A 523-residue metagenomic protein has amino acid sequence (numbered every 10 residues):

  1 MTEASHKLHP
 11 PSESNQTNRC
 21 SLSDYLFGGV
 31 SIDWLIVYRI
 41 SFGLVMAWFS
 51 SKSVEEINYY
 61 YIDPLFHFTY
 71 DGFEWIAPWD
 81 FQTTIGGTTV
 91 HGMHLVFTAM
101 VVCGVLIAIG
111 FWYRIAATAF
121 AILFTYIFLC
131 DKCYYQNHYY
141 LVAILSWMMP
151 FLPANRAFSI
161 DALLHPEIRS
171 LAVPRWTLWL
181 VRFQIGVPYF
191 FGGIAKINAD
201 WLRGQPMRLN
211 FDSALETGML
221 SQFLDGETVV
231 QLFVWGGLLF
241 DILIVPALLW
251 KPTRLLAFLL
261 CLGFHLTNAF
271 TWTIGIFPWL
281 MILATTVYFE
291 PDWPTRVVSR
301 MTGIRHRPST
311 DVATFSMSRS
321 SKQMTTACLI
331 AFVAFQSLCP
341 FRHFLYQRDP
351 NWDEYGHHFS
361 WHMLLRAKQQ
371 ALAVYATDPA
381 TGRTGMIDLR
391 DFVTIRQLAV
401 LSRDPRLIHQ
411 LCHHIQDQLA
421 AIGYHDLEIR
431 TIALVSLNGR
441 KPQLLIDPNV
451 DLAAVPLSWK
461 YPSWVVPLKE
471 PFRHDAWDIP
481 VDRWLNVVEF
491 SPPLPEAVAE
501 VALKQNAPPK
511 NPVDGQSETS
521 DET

Functional and structural regions predicted by a protein language model:
T2-T523: Alpha-helical membrane-anchoring segments
